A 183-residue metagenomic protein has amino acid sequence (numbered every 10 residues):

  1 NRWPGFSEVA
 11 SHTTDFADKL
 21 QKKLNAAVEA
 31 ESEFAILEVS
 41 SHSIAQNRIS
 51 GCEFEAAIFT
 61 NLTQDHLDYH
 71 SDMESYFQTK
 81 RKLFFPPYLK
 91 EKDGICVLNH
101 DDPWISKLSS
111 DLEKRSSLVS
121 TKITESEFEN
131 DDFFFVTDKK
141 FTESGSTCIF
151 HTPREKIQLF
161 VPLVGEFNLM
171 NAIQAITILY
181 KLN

Functional and structural regions predicted by a protein language model:
N1-V9: Walker A (P-loop) phosphate-binding motif
E8-S40: Conserved nucleotide-sensing/catalytic segment adjacent to the nucleotide-binding pocket in NTP-handling enzymes
V9-T14, E53-E55, E113-R115: Short, hinge-like loop/turn segments at secondary-structure boundaries
L24-N25, Q46, R81: Short hydrophobic/charged patches on amphipathic alpha-helices used for structural packing and interfaces
A30-S32, A56-N183: Acidic, Mg2+-coordinating active-site environments of NTP-dependent enzymes
S40-S43, D101-P103: Short beta->alpha connector loops
S43-S50: Conserved helix/coil segment N-terminal to the catalytic DExD/H
